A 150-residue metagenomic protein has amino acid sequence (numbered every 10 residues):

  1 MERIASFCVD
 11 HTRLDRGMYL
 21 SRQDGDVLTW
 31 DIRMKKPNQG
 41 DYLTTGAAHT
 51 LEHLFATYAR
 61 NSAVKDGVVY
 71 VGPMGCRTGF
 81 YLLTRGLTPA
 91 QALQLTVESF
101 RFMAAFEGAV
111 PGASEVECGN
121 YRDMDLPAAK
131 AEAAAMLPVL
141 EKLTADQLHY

Functional and structural regions predicted by a protein language model:
M1-T29, R60-P73, R77-Y81, M136: Non-catalytic beta-strand/loop surface segments
V27-N61, Y70-V71: Active/ligand-binding-proximal structured segments within catalytic/core domains that scaffold catalytic residues
Y42-T50, A92-A104: Extended Gly/Ser/Thr-rich low-complexity repeat segments, especially those forming or decorating extracellular
H53-V64, E98-R101, A105: Short, intrinsically disordered, mixed-charge
V68-R101: M16 family metallopeptidases and their MPP-like homologs
A104-C118: Conserved short beta-strand edge segments in small beta-sheet-based binding/regulatory domains
G119-D146: Short, low-order "capping/linker" segments at domain edges
L148-Y150: Sequence termini and other peripheral, non-core segments
